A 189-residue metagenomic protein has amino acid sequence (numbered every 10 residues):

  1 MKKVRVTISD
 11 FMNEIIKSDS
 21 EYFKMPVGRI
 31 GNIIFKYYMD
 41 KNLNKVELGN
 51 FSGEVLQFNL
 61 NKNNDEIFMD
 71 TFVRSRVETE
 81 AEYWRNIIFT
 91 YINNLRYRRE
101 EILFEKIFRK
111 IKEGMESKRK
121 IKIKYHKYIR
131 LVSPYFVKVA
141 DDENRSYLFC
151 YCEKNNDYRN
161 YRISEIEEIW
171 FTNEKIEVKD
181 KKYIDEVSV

Functional and structural regions predicted by a protein language model:
M1-F11, D40-D65: Short Lys/Arg-rich basic patches
T7-I15, L60, E105-E116: DNA replication sliding-clamp ring fold and its partner-interaction surfaces
S9-R29, K62-E82, N86: Surface-exposed, Lys/Arg-rich phosphate-binding patches that contact polyanionic backbones
K17-S20, Y38-M39, F149-Y151: Generic alpha-helical hydrophobic packing signal
F35, G49-G53, I102-F104: Short, structured secondary-structure boundary patches
Y37-N42, I67-F68, Y91: DNA major-groove recognition helices of helix-turn-helix
T90-V189: Core beta-strand-centered patch of the WYL/Sm-like small regulatory domain
